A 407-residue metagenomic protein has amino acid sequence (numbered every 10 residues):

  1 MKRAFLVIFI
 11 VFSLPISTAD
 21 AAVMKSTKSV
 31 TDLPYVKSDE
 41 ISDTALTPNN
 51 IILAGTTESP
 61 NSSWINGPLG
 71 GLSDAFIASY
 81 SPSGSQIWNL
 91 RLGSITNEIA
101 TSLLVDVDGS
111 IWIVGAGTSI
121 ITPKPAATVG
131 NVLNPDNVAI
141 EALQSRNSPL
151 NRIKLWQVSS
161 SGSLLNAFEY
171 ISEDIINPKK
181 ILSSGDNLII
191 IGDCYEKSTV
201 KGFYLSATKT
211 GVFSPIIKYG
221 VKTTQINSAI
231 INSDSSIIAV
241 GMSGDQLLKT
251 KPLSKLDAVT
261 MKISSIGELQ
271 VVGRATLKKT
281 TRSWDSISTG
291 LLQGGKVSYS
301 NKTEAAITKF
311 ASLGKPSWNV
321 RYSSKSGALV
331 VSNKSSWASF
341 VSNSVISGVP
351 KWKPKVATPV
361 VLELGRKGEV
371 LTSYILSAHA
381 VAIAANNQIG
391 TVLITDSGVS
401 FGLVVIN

Functional and structural regions predicted by a protein language model:
M1-A4: Positively charged n-region of N-terminal signal peptides that target proteins for export
V7-P15: Bacterial N-terminal signal peptides
D20-N407: A sequence-level/structural motif corresponding to short, flexible coil/turn segments enriched in small polar residues
